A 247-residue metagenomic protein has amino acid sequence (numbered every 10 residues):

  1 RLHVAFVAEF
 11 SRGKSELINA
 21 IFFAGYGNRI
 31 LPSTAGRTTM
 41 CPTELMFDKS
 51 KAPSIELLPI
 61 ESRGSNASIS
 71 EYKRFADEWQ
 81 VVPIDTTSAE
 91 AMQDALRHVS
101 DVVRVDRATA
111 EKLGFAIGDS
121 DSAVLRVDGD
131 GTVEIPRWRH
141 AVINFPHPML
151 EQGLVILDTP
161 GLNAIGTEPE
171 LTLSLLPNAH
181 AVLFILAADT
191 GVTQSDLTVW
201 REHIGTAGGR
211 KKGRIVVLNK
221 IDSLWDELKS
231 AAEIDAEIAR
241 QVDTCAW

Functional and structural regions predicted by a protein language model:
L2-W247: Globular "head" domains of long coiled-coil molecular machines
